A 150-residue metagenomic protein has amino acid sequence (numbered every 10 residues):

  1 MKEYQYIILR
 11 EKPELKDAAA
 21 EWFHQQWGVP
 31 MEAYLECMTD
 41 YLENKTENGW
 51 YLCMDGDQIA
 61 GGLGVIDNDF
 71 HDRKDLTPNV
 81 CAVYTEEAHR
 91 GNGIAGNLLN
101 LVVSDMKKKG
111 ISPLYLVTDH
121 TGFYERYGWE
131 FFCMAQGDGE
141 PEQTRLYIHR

Functional and structural regions predicted by a protein language model:
M1-D17, R150: Conserved N-terminal entry element of GNAT/NAT acetyltransferase domains
H24-M54, A60: Active-site rim helix/loop that mediates acceptor-substrate recognition in acyltransferases
N48, P141-L146: Short hydrophobic/aromatic beta-strand or adjacent loop that forms the aromatic wall/cage of a ligand/substrate-binding
L52, Q58-N68, N79, Y84: Conserved beta-strand in the GNAT
M54-G56, H149-R150: Active-site beta-strand termini and strand-to-loop segments that position acidic
R73, E86-N97, K109, R126: Conserved glycine-rich acetyl-CoA-binding loop
A82-T85, G91-S104, L116: Conserved acetyl-CoA-binding loop-helix of GNAT-fold acetyltransferases
K108-S112, T118-Q143: Conserved active-site alpha-helix within GNAT-family acetyltransferase domains
